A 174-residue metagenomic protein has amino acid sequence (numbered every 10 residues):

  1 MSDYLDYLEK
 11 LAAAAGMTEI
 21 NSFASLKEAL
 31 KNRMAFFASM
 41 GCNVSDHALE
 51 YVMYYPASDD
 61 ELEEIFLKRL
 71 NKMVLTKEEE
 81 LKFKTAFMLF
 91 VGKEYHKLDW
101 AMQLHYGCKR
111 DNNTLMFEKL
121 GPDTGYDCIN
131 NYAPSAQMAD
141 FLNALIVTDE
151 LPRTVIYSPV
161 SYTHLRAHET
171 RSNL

Functional and structural regions predicted by a protein language model:
M1-A101, Y106-I129, A144: Extended, charged catalytic domains and RNA/DNA-binding interfaces, predominantly in divalent-metal-using enzymes
L98, V147-V155: Short, surface-exposed connector motifs at secondary-structure boundaries
P134-Q137: Divalent-cation-assisted or electrostatically stabilized phosphate/pyrophosphate-binding catalytic cores
F141-V147: Short, basic/hydrophobic alpha-helical segments
T154, S158-Y162: Extended C-terminal subregions enriched in glycine
T163-T170: Conserved small/polar residues in nucleotide/adenosyl-binding loops
N173-L174: N-terminal low-complexity segments that are often proline-rich with Ser/Thr-Pro
